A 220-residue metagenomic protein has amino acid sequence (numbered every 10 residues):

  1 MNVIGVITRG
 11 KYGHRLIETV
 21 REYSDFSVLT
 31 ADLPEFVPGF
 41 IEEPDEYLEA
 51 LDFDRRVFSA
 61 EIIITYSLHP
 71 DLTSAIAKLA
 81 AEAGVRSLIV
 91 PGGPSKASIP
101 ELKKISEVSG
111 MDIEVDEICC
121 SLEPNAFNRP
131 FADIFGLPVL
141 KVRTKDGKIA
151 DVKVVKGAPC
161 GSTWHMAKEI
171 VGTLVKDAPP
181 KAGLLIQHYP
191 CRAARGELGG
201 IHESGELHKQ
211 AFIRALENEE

Functional and structural regions predicted by a protein language model:
M1-S24: Glycine-rich adenosine-cofactor-binding loop
Y12-L16, D25, L33-E49, F58-T65 (+5 more regions): Active-site- and interface-proximal helix/loop "cap" or "latch" segments in soluble metabolic and energy-transducing
F36-P38, R55-R56, C119-N125: A short acidic, often aromatic-flanked loop/helix-cap motif at beta-alpha or helix-coil junctions that lines enzyme
L48-S59, K78-E82: Short, well-structured alpha-helical segments in soluble
S74-L79, E101-L102: A short acidic, amphipathic alpha-helical/loop segment
A83-L88, S109-M111: A short helix->loop->beta-strand "cap" motif at the edges of active sites that frequently abuts
P94-V115: Rossmann-fold NAD(P)-binding glycine/threonine-rich loop
D116-K145: Structured beta-strand/loop patches that form or line metal/cofactor-binding pockets in enzymes
